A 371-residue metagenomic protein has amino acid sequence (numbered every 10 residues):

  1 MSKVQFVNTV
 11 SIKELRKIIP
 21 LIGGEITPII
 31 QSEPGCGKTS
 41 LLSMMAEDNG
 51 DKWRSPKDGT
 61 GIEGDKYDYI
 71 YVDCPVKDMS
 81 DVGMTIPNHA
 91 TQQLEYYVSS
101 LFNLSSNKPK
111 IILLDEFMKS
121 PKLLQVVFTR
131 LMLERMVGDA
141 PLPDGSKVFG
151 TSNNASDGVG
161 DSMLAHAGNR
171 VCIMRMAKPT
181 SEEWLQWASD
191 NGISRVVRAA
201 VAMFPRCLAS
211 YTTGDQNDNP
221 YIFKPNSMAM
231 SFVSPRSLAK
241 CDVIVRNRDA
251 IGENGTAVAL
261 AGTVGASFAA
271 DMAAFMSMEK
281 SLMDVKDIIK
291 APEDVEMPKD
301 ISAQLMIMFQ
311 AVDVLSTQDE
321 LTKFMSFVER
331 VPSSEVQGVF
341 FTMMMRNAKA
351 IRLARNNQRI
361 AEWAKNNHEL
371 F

Functional and structural regions predicted by a protein language model:
M1-S80, A274-F371: AAA+ P-loop NTPase catalytic core
S2-R206: AAA+ P-loop NTPase catalytic core and its hallmark functional loops
S11-I12, S100, L164, P179-T180 (+3 more regions): General structural signal for secondary-structure boundaries
N191-T342, R346: Alpha-helical lid/collar subdomain of P-loop NTPases
